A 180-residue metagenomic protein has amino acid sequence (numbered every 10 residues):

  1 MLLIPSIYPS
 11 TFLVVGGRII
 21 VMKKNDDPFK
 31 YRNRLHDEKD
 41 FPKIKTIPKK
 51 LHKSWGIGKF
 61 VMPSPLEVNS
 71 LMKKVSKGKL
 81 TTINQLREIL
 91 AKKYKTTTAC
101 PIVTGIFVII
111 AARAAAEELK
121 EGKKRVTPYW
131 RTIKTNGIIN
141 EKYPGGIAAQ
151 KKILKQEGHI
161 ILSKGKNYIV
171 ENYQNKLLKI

Functional and structural regions predicted by a protein language model:
V14-V15, V21: Acidic, Ala/Val/Gly-enriched low-complexity intrinsically disordered segments
K23-I180: Nucleic acid-binding interface residues in structured DNA/RNA-binding domains, emphasizing the DNA-engaging scaffolds
